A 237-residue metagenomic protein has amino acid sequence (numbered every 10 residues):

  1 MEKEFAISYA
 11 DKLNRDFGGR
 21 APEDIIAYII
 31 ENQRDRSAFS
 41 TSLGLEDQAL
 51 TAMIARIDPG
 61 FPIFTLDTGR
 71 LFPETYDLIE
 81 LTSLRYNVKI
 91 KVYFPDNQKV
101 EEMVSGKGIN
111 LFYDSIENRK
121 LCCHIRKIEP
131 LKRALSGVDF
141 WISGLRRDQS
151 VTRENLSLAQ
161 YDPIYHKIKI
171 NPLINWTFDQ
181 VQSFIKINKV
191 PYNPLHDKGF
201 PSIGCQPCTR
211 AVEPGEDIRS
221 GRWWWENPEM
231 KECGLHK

Functional and structural regions predicted by a protein language model:
M1-K237: Nucleotide-activated chemistry modules centered on ATP-dependent adenylation/adenylyltransferase
